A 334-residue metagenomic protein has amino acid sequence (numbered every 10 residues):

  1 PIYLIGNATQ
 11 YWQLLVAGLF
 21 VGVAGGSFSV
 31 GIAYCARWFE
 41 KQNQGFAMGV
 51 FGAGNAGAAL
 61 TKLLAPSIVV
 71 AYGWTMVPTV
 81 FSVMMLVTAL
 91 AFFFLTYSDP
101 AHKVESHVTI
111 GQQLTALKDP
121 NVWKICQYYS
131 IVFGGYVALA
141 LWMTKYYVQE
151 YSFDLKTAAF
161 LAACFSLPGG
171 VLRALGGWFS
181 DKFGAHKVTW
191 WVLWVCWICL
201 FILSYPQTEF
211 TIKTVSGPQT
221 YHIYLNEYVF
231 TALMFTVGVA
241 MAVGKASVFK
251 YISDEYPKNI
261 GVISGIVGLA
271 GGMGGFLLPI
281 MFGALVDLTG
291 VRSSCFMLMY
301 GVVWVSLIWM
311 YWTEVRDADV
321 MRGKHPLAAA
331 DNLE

Functional and structural regions predicted by a protein language model:
A17-G54: Cytoplasmic helix-loop-helix junction between adjacent transmembrane helices in 12-TM secondary transporters
G45-L63, G268-L278: Glycine-rich segments within core transmembrane alpha-helices of 12-TM secondary carriers
V50-T96: Helix-loop-helix hairpin linking two adjacent transmembrane segments in secondary transporters
S82-K103, S306-E314: C-terminal membrane-cytosol helix-exit motif in multi-pass small-molecule transporters
D99-C126, Y221: Juxtamembrane intracellular "pre-TM" segments in multi-pass secondary transporters
P120-V171, K245: Extracytoplasmic gate region of multi-pass secondary transporters
L172-G184, V286-D287: Helix-to-loop junctions at the C-terminal end of transmembrane segments in multipass secondary transporters
H186-V248: C-terminal transmembrane helical hairpin of 12-TM major facilitator-type secondary transporters
